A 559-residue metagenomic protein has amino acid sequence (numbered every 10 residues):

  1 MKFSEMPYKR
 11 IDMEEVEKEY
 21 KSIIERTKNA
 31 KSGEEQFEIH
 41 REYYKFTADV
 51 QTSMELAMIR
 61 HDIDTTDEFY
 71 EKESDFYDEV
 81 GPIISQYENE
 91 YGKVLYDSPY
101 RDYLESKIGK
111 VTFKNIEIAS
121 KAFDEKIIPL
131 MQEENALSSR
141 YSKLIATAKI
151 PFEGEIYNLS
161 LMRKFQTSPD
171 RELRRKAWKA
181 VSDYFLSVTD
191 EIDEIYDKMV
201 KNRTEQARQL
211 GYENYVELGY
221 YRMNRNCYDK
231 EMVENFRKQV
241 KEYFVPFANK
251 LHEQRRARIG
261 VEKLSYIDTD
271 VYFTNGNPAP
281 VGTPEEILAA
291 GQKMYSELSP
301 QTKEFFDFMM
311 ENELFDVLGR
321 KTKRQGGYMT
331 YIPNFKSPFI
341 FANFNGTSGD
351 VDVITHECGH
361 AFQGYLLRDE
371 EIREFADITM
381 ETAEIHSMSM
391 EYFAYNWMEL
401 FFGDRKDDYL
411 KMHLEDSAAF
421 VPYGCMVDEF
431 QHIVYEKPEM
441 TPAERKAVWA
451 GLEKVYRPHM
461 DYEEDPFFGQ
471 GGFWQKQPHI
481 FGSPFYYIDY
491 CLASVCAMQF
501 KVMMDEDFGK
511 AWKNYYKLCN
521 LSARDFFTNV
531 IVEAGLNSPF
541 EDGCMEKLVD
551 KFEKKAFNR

Functional and structural regions predicted by a protein language model:
M1-P278, A290: A well-structured
F113-E117, C227, I354, F362 (+6 more regions): C-terminal, non-catalytic "cap/extension" segments appended to globular domains
A122-F123, K179-V188, Y228-E234, T269-P280 (+6 more regions): Glycine- and acidic
Y157-E172, P280-T355, G359-G364, P466: Active-site-adjacent "gating/activation" loops or surface patches in catalytic cores
Q209-L218, H252-D268, E304-M310, E370-A376 (+2 more regions): Short, glycine/acidic-rich hinge or "gate" loops at secondary-structure transitions that mediate conformational
E242-Y243, L367, I378-R405, H413-E415 (+2 more regions): Post-HExxH zinc-binding segment in Zn-dependent metallohydrolases
R255-T274, F308-G319, T379-T382, K411-L414 (+4 more regions): A glycine-rich phosphate-binding loop feature that marks nucleotide/adenosyl-phosphate handling sites
G359-R373, F393: Catalytic Zn2+-binding segment of zinc metalloproteases
